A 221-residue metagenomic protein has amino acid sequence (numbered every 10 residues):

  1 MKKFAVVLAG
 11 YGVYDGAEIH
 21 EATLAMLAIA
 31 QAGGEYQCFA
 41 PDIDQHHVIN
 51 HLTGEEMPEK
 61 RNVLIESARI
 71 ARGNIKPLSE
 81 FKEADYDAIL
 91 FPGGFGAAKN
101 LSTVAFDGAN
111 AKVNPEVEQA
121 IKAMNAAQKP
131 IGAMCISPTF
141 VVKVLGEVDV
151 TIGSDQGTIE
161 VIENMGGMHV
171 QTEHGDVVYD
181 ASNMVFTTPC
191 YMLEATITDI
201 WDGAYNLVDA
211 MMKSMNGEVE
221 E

Functional and structural regions predicted by a protein language model:
A5-Q31, E35-Q37, K60, N74-E221: Active-site-adjacent pocket-lining segments in enzyme domains
F39-I65: N-terminal beta-loop-helix "entrance" segment that forms/cooperates in small-molecule cofactor or anionic ligand
V63-I75: Functional beta-strand-loop-alpha-helix junction segments that form "active/interaction loops" within catalytic
